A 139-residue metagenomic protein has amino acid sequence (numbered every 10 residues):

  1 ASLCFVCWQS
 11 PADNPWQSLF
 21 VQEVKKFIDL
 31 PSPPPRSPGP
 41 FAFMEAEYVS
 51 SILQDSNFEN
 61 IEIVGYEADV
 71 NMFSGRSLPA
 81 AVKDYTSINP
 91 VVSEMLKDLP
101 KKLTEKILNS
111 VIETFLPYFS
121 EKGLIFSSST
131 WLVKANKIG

Functional and structural regions predicted by a protein language model:
S2-S74: Conserved catalytic/acceptor-binding region of the Class I
P34, I125-F126: Short helix-terminating capping/connector loops at secondary-structure junctions
A42, L124-I125: Residues that recognize and position ribonucleotide moieties
E62-K122: C-terminal helical/coil "lid" or tail adjacent to the Rossmann-like core of SAM-dependent
S127-V133: Short hydrophobic/aromatic beta-strand or adjacent loop that forms the aromatic wall/cage of a ligand/substrate-binding
A135-G139: C-terminal beta-strand of the catalytic ATP-binding
